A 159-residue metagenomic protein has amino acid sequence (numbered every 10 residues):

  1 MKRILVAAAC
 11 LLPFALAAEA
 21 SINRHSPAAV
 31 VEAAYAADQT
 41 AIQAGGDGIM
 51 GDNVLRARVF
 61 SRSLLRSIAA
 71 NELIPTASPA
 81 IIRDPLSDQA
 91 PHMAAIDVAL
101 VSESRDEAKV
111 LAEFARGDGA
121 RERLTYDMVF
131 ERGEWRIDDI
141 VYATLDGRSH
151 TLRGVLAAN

Functional and structural regions predicted by a protein language model:
I4-F14: Sec-dependent N-terminal signal peptides
A15-A20: Sec/Tat signal peptide C-region and signal peptidase I cleavage site
S21-I22, V59-A120: Surface-exposed, charged secondary-structure patches
S21-T76: Core segments of small alpha/beta cavity-forming domains
A28-Y35, L111, T125, R153: Extracytoplasmic/secreted envelope proteins and their assembly/folding machinery, especially bacterial periplasmic
L73-I74, E103-E107, D118-E122, E131-R132 (+1 more regions): Low-complexity, intrinsically disordered terminal/linker segments enriched in charged and Gly/Pro repeats
V98, L124-F130: Hydrophobic/aromatic beta-strand elements that line small-molecule binding cavities or substrate pockets in beta-rich
